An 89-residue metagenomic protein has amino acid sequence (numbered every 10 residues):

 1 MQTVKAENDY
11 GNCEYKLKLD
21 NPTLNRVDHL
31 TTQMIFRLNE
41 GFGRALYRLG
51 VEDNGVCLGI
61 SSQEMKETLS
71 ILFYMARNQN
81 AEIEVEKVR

Functional and structural regions predicted by a protein language model:
M1-R89: Polybasic/polar functional segments that serve as interface/processing modules
